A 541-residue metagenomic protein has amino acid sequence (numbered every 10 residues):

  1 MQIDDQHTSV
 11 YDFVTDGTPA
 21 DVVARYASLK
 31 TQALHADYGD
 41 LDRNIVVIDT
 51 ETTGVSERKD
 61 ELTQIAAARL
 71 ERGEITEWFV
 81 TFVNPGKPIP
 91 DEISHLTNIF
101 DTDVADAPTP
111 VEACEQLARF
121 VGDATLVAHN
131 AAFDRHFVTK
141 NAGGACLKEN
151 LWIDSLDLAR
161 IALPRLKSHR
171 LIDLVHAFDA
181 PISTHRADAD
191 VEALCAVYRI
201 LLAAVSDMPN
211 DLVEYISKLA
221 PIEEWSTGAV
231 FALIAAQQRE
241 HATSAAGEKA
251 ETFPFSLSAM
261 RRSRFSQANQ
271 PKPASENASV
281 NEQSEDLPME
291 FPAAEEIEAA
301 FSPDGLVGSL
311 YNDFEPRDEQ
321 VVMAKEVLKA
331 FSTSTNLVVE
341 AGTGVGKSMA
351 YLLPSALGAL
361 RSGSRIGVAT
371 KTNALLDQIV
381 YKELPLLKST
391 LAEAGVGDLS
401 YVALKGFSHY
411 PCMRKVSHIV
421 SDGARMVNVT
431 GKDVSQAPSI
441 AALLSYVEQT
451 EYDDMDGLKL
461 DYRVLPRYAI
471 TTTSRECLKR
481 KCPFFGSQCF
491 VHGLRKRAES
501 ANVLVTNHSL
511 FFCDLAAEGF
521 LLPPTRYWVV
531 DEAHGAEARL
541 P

Functional and structural regions predicted by a protein language model:
Q2-D37, R199-A294: Acidic two-metal-ion nuclease catalytic site recognized across multiple nuclease folds, prominently DnaQ/RNase D-T
D4-L151, P164-H185: Conserved non-catalytic scaffold segment of RNase H-like nuclease domains
G122-A142, I161-Q237: Acidic, Mg2+-coordinating catalytic module of metal-dependent nucleases/exonucleases that use a two-metal-ion mechanism
S275-L287, A294-E298, P303-G308, T370-N502: A substrate-engagement module of RecA-like helicase motors
F291-V338: Conserved pre-motif I regulatory segment
L328-K329, M349-S362, K382-L386: Walker A/P-loop NTP-binding motif
T333-P354: Walker A/P-loop
P524-P541: SF2 helicase catalytic motif II
